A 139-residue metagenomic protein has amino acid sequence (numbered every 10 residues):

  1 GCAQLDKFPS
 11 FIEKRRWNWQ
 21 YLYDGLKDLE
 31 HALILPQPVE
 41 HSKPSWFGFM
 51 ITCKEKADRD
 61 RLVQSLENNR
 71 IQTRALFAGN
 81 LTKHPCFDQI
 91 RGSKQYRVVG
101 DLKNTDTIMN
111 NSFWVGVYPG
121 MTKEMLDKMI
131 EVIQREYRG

Functional and structural regions predicted by a protein language model:
G1-G139: PLP-dependent aminotransferase class I/II
